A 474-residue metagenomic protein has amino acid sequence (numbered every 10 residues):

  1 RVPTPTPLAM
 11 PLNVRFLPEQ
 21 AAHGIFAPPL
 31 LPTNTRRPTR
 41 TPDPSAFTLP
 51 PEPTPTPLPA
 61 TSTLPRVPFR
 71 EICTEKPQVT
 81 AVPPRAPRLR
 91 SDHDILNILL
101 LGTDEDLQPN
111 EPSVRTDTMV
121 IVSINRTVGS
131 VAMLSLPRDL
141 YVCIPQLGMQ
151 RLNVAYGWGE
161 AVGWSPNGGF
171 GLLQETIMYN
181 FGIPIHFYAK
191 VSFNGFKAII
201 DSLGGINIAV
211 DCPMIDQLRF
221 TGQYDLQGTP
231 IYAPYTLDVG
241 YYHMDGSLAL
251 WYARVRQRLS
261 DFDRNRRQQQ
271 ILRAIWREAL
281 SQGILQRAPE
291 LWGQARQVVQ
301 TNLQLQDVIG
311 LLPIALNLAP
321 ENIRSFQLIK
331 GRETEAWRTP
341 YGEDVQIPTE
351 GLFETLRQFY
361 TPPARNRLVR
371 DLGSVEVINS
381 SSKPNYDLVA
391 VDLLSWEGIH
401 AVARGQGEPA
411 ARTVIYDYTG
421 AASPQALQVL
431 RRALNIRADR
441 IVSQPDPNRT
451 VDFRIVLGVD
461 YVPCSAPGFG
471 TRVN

Functional and structural regions predicted by a protein language model:
V2-N474: Non-catalytic, solvent-exposed segments at the cell envelope interface
